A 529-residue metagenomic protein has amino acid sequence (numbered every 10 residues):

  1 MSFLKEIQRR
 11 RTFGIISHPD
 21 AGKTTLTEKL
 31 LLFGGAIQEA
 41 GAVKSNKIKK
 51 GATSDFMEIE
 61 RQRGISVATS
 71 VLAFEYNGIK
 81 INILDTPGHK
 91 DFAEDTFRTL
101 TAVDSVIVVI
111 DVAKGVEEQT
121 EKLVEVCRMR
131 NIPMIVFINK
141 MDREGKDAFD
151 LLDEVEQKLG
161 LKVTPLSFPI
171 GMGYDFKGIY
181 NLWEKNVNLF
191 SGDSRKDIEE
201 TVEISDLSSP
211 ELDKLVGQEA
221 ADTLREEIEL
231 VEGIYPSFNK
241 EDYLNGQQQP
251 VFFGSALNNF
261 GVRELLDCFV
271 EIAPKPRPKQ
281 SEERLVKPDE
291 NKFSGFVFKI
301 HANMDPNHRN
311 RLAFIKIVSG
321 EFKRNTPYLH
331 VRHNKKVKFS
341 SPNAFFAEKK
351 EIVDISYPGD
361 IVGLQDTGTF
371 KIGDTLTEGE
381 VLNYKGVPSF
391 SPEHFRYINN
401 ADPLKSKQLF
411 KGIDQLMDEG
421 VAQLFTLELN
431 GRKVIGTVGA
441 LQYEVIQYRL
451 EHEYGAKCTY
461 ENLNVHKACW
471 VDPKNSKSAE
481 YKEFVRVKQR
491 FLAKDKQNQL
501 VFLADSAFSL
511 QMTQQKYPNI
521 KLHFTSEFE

Functional and structural regions predicted by a protein language model:
M1-E529: Structural and coupling elements of P-loop NTPases
